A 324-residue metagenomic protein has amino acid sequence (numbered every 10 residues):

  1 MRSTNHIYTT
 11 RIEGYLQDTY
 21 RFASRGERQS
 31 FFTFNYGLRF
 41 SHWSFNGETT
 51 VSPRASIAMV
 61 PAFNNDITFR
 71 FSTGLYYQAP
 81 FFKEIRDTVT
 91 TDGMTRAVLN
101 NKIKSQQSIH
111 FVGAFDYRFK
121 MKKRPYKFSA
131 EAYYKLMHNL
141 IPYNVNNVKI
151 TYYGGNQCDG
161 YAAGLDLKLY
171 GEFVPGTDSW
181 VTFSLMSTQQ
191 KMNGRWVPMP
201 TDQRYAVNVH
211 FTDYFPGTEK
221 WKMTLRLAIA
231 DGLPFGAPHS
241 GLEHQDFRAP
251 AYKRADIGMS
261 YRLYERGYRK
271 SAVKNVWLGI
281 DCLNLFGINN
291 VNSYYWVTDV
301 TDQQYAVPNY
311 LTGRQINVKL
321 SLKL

Functional and structural regions predicted by a protein language model:
H6-I12, T49-V51, Q107-F111, D159-A163 (+4 more regions): Residues that define the transmembrane beta-barrel architecture of outer-membrane proteins
H6-S44, T50-R54, A58, L169-S187: Surface-exposed extracellular loop regions of Gram-negative outer-membrane beta-barrel proteins
F22-F32, A62-I67, K120-Y126, P175-G176 (+2 more regions): Short loop/turn motifs that connect adjacent beta-strands in outer-membrane beta-barrel proteins
S24-R28, Y133-L136, G155-F235: Gram-negative outer-membrane beta-barrel transporters
S30-Y36, P53, I67-F71, F111 (+7 more regions): Transmembrane beta-strands of outer-membrane beta-barrel proteins
Y36-F40, I57, F71-L75, F115 (+5 more regions): Transmembrane beta-barrel strands of outer-membrane/channel proteins
A62, K102-N156, Y161, L278-L283 (+1 more regions): Membrane-embedded beta-barrel scaffold of Gram-negative outer-membrane proteins
G176-S179, A228-P238, Y261-L324: C-terminal beta-signal and adjacent terminal beta-strands/loops of Gram-negative outer-membrane beta-barrel proteins
